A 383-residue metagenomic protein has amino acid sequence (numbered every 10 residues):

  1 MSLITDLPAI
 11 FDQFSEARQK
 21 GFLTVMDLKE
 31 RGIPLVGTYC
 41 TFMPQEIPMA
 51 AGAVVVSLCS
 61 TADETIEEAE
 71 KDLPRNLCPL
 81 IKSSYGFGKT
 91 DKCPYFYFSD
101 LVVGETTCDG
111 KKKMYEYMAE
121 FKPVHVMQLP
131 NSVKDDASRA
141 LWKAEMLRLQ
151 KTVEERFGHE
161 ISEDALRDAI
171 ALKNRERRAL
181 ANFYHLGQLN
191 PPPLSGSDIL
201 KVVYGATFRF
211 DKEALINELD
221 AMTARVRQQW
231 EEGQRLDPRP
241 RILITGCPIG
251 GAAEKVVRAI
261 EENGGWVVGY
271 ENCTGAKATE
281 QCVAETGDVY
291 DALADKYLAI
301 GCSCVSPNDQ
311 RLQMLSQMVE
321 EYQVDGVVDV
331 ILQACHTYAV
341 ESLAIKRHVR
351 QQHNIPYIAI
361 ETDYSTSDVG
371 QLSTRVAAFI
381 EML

Functional and structural regions predicted by a protein language model:
S2-P34, L147, K151-T279: A charged, amphipathic alpha-helical module
L3, L343-L383: Peripheral docking tails and interdomain loops at the edges of cofactor- or intermediate-handling domains
P8-A9, S15-K29, I33, G37-T41 (+3 more regions): Metallocofactor- and cofactor-centric catalytic cores in central/energy metabolism, strongly enriched
L35, D100-L101, G326: Structural motif
I47-T61, E68-A69, L243, C247-E320: Redox- and metal-dependent alpha/beta enzyme cores, enriched for Fe-S-associated oxidoreductases and cofactor-handling
N76-K92, S303-Q317: Glycine-rich, highly charged phosphate/nucleotide-binding loops
Y85-T152: Acidic/His-rich segments in extracytoplasmic proteins that coordinate ligands and/or metal ions
S306-Q352: C-terminal hydrophobic structural anchor segments that stabilize assembly/packing rather than catalytic chemistry
